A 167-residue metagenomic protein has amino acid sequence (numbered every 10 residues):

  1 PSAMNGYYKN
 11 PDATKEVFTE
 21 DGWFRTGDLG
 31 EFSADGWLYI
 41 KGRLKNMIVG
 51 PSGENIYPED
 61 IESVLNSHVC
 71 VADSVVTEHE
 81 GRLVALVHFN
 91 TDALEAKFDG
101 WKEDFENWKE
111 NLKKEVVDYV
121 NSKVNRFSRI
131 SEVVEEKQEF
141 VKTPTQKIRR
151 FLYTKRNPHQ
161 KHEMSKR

Functional and structural regions predicted by a protein language model:
P1-V17, E54-I56: Conserved ATP/PPi-binding loop(s) of AMP-dependent carboxylate-activating enzymes
N5-G6, L29-R126: AMP-binding/adenylate-forming catalytic core of the ANL superfamily
F18, T26, F32, V49 (+1 more regions): Hydrophobic alpha-helical segments, especially N-terminal targeting/anchoring helices
D21, A34-D35, S52, T143-T145: Residue-level recognition of short loop/turn positions
D21, T26-G27, A72, E136-Q138: Short loop/turn microsegments at loop-to-beta-strand junctions
D73, G81, V117-R167: Conserved C-terminal "lid"/linker of ANL adenylate-forming enzymes
